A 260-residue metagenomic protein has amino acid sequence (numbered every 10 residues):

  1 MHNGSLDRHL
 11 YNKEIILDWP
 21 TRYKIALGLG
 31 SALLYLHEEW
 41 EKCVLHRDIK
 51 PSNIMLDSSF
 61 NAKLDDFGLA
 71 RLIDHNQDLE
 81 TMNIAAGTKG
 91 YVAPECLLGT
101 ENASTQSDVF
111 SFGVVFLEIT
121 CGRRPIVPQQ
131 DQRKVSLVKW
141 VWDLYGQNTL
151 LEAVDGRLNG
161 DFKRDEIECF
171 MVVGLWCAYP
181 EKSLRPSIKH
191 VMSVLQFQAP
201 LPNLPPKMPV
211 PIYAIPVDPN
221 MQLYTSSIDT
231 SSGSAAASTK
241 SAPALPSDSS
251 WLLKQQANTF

Functional and structural regions predicted by a protein language model:
M1-Y11, T149: Structural motif in protein kinase domains
N12-L27, D161: Activation segment of protein kinase catalytic domains, centered on the conserved DFG
S31-V44: Protein kinase catalytic-loop region centered on the HRD/HxD motif
L69-R71: Activation segment
T81-C96: Conserved activation segment of eukaryotic-like protein kinases, specifically the C-terminal portion of the activation
D108: Conserved catalytic-loop aspartate of Hanks-type protein kinases
Q132, K163-V173, Y179-F260: Intrinsically disordered, low-complexity cytosolic regulatory tails and linkers adjacent to catalytic/signaling modules
